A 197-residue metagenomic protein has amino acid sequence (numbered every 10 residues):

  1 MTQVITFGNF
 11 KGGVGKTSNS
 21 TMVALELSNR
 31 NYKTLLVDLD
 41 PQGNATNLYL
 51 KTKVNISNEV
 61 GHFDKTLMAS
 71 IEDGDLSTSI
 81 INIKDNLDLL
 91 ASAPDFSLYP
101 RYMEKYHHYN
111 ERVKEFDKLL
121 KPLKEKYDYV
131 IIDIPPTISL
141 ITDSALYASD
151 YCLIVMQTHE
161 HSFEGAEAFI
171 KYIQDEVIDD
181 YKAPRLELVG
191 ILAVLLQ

Functional and structural regions predicted by a protein language model:
M1-Q197: P-loop NTP-binding core
